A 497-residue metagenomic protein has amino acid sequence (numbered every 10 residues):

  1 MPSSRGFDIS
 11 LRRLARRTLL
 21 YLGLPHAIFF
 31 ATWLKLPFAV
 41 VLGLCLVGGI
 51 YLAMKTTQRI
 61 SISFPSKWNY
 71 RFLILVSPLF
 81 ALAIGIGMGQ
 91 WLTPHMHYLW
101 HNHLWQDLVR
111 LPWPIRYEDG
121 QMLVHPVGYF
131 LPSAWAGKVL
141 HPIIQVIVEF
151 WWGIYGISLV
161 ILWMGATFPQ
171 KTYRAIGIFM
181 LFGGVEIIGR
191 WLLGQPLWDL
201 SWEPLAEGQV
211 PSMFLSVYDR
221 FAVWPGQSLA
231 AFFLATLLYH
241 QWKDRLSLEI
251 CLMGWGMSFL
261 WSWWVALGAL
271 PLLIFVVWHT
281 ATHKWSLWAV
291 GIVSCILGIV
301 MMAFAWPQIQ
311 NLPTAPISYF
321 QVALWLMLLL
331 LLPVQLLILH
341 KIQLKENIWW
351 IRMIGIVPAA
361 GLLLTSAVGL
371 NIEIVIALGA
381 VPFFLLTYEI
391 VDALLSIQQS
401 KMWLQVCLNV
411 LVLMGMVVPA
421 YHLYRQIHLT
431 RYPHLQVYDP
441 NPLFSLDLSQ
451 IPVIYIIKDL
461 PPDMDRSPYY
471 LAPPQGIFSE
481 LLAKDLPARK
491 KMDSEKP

Functional and structural regions predicted by a protein language model:
M1-N69: Membrane-embedded, hydrophobic transmembrane alpha-helices
R16-T18, P37-I50, F72, E149-I154 (+3 more regions): Alpha-helical transmembrane segments of polytopic membrane proteins
L24, I28-L34, V293-P497: Transmembrane helical bundles and short interhelical boundary loops of multi-pass, membrane-embedded
P25-L34, C45-A53, W68-M96, G156-L162 (+3 more regions): Transmembrane signal-anchor helices characteristic of membrane glycosylation enzymes that use polyprenol
P25-T32, S247-I274: Membrane-interface alpha helices of multi-pass inner-membrane proteins
G85-F233: Active-site lumenal/periplasmic loops and adjacent helix-entry segments of GT-C-fold, multi-pass membrane
A230-S247: Membrane-interface transmembrane helices that cradle and orient dolichyl/undecaprenyl
K243-L246, G268-S294: Perimembrane helix-loop-helix junctions
